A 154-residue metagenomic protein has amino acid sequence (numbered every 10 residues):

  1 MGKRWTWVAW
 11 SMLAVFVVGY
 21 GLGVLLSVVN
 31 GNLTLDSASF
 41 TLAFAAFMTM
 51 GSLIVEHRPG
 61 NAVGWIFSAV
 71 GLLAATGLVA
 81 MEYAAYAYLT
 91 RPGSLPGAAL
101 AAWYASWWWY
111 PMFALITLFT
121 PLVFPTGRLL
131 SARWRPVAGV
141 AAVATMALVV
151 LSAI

Functional and structural regions predicted by a protein language model:
M1-I154: Alpha-helical transmembrane segments of multi-pass integral membrane proteins
